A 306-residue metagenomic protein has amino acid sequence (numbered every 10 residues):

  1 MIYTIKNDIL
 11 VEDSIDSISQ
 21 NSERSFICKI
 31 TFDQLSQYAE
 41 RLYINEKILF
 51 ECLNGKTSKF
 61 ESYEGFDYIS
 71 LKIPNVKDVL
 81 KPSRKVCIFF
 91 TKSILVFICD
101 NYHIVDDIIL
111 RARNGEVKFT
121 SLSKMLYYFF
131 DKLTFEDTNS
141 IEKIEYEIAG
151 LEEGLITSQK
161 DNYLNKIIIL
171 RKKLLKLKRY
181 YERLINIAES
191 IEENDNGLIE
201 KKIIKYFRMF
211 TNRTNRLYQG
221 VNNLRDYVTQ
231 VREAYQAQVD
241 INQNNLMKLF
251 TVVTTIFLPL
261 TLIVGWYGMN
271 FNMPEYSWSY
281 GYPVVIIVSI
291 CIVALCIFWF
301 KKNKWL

Functional and structural regions predicted by a protein language model:
M1-E193, R213-R216, W305-L306: Peripheral, non-transmembrane regulatory/ligand-interaction domains of membrane transport proteins
L53-T57, N162, I169, I199 (+3 more regions): Residue-level signal for alpha-helical context at structural boundaries
G115-K118, I191-F207, R225-D240: Hydrophobic alpha-helical transmembrane segments
E145, R208-T211, N222-R225: Generic alpha-helical structural signal
I156, Y163, E182, E189 (+6 more regions): Alpha-helical coiled-coil oligomerization motifs
S158, L198-K201, T261: Non-transmembrane, extramembrane segments of multi-pass ion/lipid transporters
L164-I168, E200-T211: Conserved HATPase_c
N215-L306: Hydrophobic alpha-helical transmembrane segments and their immediately adjacent juxtamembrane loops
